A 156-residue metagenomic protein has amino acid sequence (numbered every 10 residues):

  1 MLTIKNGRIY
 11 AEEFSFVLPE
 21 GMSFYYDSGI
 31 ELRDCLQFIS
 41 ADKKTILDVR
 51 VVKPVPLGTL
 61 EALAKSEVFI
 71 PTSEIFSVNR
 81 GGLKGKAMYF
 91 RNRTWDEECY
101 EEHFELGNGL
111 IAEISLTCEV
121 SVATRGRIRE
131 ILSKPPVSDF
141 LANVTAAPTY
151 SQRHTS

Functional and structural regions predicted by a protein language model:
L2-G7, L32-L36, R80-R91: Short, hydrophobic/aromatic-rich segments at coil-to-beta transitions
T3, Y10, L32, I70-T72 (+1 more regions): Residues that act as N-cap/strand-start positions at coil-to-secondary-structure junctions
I4-G58: Secretory pathway targeting signatures of secreted, lumenal, and periplasmic proteins
V17-G21, A41-K43, G81-K84, F104-I111 (+1 more regions): Short, solvent-exposed coil/turn segments at beta-strand boundaries
M22, A112-S156: Surface-exposed amphipathic alpha-helical segments
I39-T45, R50-P56, R93-W95, G107-N108 (+1 more regions): Short, flexible beta-strand-to-coil junctions
P56-A62, A123-G126: Short, conserved charged micro-motifs
A64-G109, S115, A147-S156: Signature of long, low-cysteine stretches enriched in small and polar/charged residues
